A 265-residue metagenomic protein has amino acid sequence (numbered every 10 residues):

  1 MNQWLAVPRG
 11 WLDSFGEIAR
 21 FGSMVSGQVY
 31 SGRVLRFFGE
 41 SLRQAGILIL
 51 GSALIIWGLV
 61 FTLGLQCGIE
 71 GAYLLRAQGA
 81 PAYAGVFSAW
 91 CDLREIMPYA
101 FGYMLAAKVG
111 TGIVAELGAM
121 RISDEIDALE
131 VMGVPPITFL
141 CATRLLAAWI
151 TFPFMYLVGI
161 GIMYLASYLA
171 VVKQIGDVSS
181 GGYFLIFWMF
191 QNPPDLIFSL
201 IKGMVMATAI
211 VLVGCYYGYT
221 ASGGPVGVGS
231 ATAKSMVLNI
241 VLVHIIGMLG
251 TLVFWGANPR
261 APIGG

Functional and structural regions predicted by a protein language model:
M1-E40, Y217-S222: Short, membrane-interfacial amphipathic segments enriched in basic
G22-E40, G68-F87, I113-L117: Hydrophobic transmembrane alpha-helix segments characteristic of membrane transport and insertion machinery
Q44, L48-A100, M104: Active-site cofactor/substrate anionic-group-binding motifs, chiefly glycine- and Lys/Arg-rich phosphate-binding loops
I49, A53, W57, I96 (+5 more regions): Selective transmembrane-helix segments that form parts of the transport pathway or gating/packing helices in multipass
A53-L65, I69, W149, P153 (+9 more regions): Hydrophobic alpha-helical segments of membrane proteins
E70-R94, I162-M204, V213-K234, A257-G265: Membrane-interfacial helix-loop-helix connectors in multipass membrane proteins
A84-D127, V213: Hydrophobic alpha-helical transmembrane segments of multi-pass membrane transport proteins
L117-A142, P225-V228: Short cytoplasmic-facing helical segments at TM-TM junctions of multi-pass membrane proteins
